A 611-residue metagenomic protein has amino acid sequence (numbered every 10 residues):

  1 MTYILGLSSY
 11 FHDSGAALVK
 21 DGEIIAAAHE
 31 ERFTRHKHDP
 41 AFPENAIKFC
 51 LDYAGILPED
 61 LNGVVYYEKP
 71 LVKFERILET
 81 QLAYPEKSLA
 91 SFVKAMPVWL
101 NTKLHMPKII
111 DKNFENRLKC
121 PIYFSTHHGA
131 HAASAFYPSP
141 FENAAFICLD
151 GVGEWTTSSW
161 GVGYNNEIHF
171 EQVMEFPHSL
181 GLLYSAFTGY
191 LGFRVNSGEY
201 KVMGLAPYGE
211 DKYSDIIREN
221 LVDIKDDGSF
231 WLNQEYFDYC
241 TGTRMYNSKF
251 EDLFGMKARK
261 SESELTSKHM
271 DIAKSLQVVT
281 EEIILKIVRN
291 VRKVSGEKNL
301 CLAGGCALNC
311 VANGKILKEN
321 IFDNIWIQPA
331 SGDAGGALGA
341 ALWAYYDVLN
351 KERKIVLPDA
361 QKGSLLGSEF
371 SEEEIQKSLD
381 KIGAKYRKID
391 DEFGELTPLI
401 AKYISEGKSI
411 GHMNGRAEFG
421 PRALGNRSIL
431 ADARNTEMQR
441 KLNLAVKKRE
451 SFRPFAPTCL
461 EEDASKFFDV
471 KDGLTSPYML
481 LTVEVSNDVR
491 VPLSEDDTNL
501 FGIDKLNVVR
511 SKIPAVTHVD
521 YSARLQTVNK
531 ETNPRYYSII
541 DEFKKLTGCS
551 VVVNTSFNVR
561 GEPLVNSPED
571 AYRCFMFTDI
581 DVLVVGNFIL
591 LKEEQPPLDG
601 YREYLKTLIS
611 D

Functional and structural regions predicted by a protein language model:
Y3-F74: N-terminal cofactor/phosphate-binding cores enriched in small/glycine residues, especially glycine-rich loops such as
S8-A26, T34-P40, T80-S91, V98 (+7 more regions): Flexible beta->alpha loop and helix N-cap segments adjacent to enzyme active/binding sites
K48-N62, N113-E115, V288-G296: Phosphate/pyrophosphate-binding loops at sites that engage ATP/ADP/AMP, CoA/4′-phosphopantetheine, polyphosphate
L57-K69, I122-Y123, G296-G305, G411: Short glycine-rich phosphate-binding loop at a beta-alpha junction
I77: Extracellular/oxidizing-compartment recognition motifs
F187, I284, G305: Conserved hydrophobic/aromatic pocket- or pore-lining residues that grip, position, or stack substrates in active sites
H269, A273: Active-site-adjacent structural elements in enzyme catalytic domains
K274-L300: Phosphate/ATP-binding catalytic cores across multiple sugar-kinase/actin-like superfamilies, primarily ASKHA
